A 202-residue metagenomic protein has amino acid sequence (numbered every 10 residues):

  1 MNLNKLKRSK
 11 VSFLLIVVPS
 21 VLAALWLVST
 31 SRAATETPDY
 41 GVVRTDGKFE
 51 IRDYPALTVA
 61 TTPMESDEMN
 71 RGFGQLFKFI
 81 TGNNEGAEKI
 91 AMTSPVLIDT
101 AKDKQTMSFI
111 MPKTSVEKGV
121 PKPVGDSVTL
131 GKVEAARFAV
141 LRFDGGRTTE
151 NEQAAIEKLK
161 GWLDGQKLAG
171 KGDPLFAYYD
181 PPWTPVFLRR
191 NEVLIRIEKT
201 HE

Functional and structural regions predicted by a protein language model:
N2-E202: A solvent-exposed interaction/effector surface
